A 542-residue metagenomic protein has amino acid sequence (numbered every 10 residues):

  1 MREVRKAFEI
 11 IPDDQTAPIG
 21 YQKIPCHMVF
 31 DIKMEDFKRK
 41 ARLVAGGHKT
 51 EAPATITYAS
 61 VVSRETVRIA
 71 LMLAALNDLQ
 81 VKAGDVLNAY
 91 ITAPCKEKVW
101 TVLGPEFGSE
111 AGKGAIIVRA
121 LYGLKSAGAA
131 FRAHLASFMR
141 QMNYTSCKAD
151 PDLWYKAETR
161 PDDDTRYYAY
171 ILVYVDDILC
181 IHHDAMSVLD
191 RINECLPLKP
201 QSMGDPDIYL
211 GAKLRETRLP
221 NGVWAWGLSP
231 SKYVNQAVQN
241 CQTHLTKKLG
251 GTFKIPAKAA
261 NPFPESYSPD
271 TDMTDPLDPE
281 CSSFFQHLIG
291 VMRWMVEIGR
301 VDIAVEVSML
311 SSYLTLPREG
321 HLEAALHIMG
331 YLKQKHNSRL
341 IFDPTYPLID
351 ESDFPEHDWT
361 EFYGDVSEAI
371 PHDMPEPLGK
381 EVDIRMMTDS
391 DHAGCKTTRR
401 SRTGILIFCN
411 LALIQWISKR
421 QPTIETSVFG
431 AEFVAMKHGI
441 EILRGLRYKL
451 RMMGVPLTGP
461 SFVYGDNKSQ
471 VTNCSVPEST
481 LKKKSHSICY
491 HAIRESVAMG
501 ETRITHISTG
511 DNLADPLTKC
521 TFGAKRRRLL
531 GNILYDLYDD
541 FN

Functional and structural regions predicted by a protein language model:
M1-R2, M28, A70, D85 (+19 more regions): Mobile genetic element proteins and their domesticated derivatives, centered on retroelements and DNA transposons
M1-S137, Q141-K148, L153, N240 (+2 more regions): Chromodomain-type histone methyl-lysine reader module
I24-F30, K82-V86, K380-T397: Two-metal-ion RNase H-like nuclease active-site motif
E51, I407-V434: A short, polar/acidic, helix/strand-boundary loop motif
I69-L71, G204-E351, S508, T518: C-terminal reverse transcriptase regions that engage the nucleic-acid substrate
Y90-L103, Y122-A127, K156-T159, D163-L198 (+3 more regions): Catalytic palm subdomain of template-directed nucleic-acid polymerases, centered on the conserved carboxylate motif
H134-H182, M186-R191, C195-S202, M295-E306 (+2 more regions): Active-site palm subdomain of RNA-directed nucleic acid polymerases
S312-L316, D383, P422-N542: RNase H-like nuclease module associated with reverse transcription
